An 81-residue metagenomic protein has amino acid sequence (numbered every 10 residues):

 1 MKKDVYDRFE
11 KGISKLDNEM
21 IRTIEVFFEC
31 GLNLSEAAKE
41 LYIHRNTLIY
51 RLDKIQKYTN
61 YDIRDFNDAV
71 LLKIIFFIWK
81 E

Functional and structural regions predicted by a protein language model:
M1-E81: Cytosolic nucleotide-utilizing catalytic cores of signal-transduction proteins
